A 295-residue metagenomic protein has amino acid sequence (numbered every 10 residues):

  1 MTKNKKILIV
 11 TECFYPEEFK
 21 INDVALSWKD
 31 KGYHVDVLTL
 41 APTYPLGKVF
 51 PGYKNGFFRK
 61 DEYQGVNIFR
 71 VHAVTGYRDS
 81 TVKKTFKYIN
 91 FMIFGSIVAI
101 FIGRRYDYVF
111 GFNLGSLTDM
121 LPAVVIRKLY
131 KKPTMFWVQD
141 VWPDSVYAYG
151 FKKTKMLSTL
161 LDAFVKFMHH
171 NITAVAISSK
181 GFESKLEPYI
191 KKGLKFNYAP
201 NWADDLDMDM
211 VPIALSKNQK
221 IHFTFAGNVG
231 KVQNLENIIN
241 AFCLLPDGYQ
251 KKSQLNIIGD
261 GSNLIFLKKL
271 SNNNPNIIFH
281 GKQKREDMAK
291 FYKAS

Functional and structural regions predicted by a protein language model:
M1-Q64, A174, C243: N-terminal subdomain of nucleotide-sugar transferases
E12, G76-K83, Y130-K166: Acceptor-binding helix/loop patch of EC 2.4 sugar-transfer enzymes, predominantly nucleotide-sugar-dependent
E18, T85-V98, Y108-Q139, P143-D144: An aromatic- and histidine-rich active-site surface loop
V24, I100, T118, V125-Y130 (+1 more regions): Membrane-proximal helix-turn-helix segments that form the acceptor-binding/catalytic region of lipid-linked
Y33, E187, N197-Y198, W202-K220 (+1 more regions): Acidic anion/phosphate-binding donor-loop and adjacent secondary structure in glycosyltransferase catalytic cores
A41, G181, A199-W202: Carbohydrate-associated surface elements
A203, L215-C243, N256: Conserved donor-binding/catalytic core segment of Leloir-type glycosyltransferases
I265-A289: Nucleotide-activated donor-binding/catalytic signature segment of Leloir-type glycosyltransferases, i.e., the conserved
